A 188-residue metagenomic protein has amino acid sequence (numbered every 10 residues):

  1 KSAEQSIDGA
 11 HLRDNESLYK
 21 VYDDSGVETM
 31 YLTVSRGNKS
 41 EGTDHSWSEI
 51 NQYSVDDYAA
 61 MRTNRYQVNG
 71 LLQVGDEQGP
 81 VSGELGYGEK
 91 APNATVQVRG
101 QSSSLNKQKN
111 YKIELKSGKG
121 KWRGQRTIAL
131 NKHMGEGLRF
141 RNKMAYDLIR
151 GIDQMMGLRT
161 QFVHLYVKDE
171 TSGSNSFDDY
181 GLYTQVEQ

Functional and structural regions predicted by a protein language model:
S2-Q188: Phosphate-handling architecture centered on phosphoinositide signaling
